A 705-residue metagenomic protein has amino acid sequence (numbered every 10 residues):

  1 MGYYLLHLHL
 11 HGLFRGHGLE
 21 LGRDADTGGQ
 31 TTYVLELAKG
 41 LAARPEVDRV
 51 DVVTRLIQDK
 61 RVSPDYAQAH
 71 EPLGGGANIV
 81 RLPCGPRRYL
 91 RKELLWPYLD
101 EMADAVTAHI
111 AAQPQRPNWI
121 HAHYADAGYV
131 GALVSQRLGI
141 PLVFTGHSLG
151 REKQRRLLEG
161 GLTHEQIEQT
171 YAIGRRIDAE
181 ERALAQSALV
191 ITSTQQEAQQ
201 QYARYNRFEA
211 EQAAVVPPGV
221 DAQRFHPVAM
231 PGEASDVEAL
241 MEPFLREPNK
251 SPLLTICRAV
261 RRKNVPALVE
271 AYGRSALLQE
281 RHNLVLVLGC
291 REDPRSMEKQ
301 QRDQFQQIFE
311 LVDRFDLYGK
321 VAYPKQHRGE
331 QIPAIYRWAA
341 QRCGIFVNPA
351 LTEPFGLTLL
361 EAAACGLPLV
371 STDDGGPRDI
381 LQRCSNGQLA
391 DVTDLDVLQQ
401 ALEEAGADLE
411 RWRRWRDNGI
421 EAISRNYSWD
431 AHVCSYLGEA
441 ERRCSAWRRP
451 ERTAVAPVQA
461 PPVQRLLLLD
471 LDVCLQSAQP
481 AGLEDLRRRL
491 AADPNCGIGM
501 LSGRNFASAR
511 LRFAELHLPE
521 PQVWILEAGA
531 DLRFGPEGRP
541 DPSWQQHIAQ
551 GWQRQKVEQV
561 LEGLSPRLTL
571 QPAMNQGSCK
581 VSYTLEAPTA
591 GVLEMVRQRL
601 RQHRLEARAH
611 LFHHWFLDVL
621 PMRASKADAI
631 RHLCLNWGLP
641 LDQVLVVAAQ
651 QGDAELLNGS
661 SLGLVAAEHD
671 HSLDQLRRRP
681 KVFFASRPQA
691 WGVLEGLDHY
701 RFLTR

Functional and structural regions predicted by a protein language model:
M1-L360, A364-R448: Catalytic cores of nucleotide-sugar-dependent glycosyltransferases that transfer UDP/GDP/TDP-activated
Q113, A183-L184, A339, A460 (+3 more regions): Structural alpha-helical scaffold elements that stabilize or flank donor/cofactor-binding regions in carbohydrate
A122, F144, T192-S193, S371 (+4 more regions): Short beta-strand scaffold positions
A188-L189, Q522, S661: Receiver (REC) domain switch/active-site residues of two-component response regulators
P461-A478, L657: Asp-based phosphoryl-transfer active-site loop
G482-A573: Active-site phosphate-binding/coordination module
E558-G659: Conserved acidic, metal-coordinating active-site core of Asp-based, Mg2+-dependent phosphoryl-transfer enzymes
L620, A627-R705: Mg2+-dependent phosphoryl-transfer enzymes with acidic/Ser/Thr/Gly-rich catalytic loops
